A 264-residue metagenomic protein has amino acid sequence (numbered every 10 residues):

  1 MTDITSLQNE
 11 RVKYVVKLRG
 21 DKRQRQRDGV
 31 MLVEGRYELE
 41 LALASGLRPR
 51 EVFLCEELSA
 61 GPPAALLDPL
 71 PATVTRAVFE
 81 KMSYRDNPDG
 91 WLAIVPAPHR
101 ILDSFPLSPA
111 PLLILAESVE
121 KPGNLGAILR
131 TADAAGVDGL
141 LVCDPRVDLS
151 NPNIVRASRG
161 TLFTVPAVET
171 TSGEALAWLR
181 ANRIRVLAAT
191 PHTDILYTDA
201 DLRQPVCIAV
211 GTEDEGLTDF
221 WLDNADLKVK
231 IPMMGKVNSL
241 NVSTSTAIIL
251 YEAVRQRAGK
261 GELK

Functional and structural regions predicted by a protein language model:
M1-L58, R146-V147: Boundary-proximal intrinsically disordered activation/regulatory segments immediately upstream of a helical core
D3-S6, A72-T75, V165-A175: Short acidic-hydrophobic, aromatic-tinged amphipathic segments that line or gate anion-handling sites
G35, E120-A127, L240-S245: Amphipathic alpha-helical repeat scaffolds
L67-I94: Glycine/small-residue-rich loop that forms an oxyanion/phosphate-binding "nest" at active or ligand-binding sites
V74-T75, E117-S118, C143-D144, P166 (+1 more regions): Short beta->alpha connector loops at strand-helix junctions that form conserved, small/polar/Pro-enriched
A93, A134-A135, L149, N153-T161 (+1 more regions): Structured adenosyl-cofactor binding patch, chiefly the S-adenosyl-L-methionine
H99-R100, S104-T193: RNA substrate-binding interface of SAM-dependent RNA methyltransferases
L187-V237, N241: Active-site/ligand-binding-proximal alpha/beta "capping" segment
